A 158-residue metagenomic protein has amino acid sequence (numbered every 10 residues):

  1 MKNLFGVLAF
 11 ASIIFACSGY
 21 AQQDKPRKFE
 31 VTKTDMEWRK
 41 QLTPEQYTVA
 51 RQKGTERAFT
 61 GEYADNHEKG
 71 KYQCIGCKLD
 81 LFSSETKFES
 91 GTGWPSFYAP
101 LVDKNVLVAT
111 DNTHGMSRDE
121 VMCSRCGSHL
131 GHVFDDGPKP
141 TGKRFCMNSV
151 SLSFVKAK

Functional and structural regions predicted by a protein language model:
M1-Q23: Bacterial Sec-dependent N-terminal signal peptides
Q23-R39: Short N-terminal segments immediately surrounding and downstream of signal-peptide cleavage
E30, R39-E45, V49-Q73, L79-K158: A short Gly-Trp-Pro
